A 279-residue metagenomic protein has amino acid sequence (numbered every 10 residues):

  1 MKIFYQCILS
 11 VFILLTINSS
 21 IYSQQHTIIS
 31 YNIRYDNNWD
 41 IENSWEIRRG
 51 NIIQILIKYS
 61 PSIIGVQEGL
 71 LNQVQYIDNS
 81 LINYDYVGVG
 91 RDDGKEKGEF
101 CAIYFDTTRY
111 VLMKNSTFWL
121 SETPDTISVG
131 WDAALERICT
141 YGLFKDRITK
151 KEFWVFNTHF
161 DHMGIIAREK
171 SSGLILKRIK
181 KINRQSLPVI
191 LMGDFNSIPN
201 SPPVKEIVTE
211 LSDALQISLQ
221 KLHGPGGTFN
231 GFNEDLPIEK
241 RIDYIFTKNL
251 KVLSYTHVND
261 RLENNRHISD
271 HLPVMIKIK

Functional and structural regions predicted by a protein language model:
F4-I8, I21-S80, R91-E99, G173 (+1 more regions): N-terminal, active-site-proximal structural segment of metallo-dependent hydrolase catalytic domains
Q25-N37, M113-F118, K151-F160: Active-site-proximal beta-strand elements of phosphoester/diester hydrolases
S30-G50, E96, L120-A134, D161-G164 (+1 more regions): Acidic/histidine-rich helix-loop elements that form or flank divalent-metal/phosphate-binding sites at the catalytic
R34, L70, H159-D161, F195-I198 (+2 more regions): Catalytic metal-binding/acid-base residues of hydrolase active sites
I63-W154, H257-V258: Structured beta-strand-rich core segments of catalytic domains in phosphoester-bond hydrolases
I64-Q67, V89, I190-D194, D213-I217: Active-site neighborhood of phospho(di)ester-bond hydrolases with catalytic His/Asp-centered motifs
E136-F156, I166-F195, V204-K205: His/acidic metal-ligating clusters that form di-metal
I166, K177-V189, S197-K279: Metal-dependent phosphoester-hydrolase catalytic domains
